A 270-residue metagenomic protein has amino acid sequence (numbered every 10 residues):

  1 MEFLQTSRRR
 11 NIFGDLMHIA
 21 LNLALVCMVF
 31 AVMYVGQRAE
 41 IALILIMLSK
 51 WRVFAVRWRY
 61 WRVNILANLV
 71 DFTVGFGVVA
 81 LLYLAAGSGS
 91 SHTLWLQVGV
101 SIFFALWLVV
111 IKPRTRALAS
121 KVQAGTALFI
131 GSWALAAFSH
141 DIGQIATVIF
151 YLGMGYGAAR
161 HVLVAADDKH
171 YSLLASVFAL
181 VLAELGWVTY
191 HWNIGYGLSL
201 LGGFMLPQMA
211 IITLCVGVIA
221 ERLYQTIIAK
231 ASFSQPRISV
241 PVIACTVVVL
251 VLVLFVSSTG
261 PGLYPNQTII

Functional and structural regions predicted by a protein language model:
M1-V110, K230-I270: N-terminal topogenic module of multi-pass integral membrane proteins
R8-I19, W61, I65-L69, L118 (+8 more regions): Hydrophobic, aromatic-rich alpha-helical transmembrane segments and their membrane-interface anchor motifs
A20-L23, L69-Y83, L135-A137, Y156-Y171 (+1 more regions): Membrane-helix boundary elements
L21, L25, V70, V74 (+8 more regions): Hydrophobic faces of alpha-helical transmembrane segments in multi-pass integral membrane proteins
V79-A86, W133-I145, A183-L198, V248-G262: Hydrophobic alpha-helical transmembrane segments in multi-pass integral membrane proteins
S90-F103, W107-E184, V188: Membrane-proximal helix-loop-helix units in multi-pass membrane proteins
W192-C215: Short alpha-helical packing/oligomerization segments
C215-K230: Transmembrane alpha-helical segments of integral membrane proteins
